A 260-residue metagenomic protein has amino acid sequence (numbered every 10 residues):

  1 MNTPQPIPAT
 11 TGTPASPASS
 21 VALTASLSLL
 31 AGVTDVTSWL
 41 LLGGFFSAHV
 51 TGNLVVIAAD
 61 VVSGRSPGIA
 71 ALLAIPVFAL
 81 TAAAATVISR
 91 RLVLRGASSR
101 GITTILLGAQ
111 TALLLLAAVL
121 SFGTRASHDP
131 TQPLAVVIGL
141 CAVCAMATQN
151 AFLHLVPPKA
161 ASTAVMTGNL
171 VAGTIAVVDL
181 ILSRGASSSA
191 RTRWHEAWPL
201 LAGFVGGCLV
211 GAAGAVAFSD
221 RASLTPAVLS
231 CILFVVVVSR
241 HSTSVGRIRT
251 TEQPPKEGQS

Functional and structural regions predicted by a protein language model:
N2-S260: Alpha-helical transmembrane segments of multi-pass membrane proteins
